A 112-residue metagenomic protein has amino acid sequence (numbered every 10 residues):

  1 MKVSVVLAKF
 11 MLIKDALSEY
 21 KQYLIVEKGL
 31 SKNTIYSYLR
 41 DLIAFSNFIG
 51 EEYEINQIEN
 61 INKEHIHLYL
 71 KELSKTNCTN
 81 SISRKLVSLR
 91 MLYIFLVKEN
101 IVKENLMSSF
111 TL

Functional and structural regions predicted by a protein language model:
K2-L7, S18-N33, L39-L112: N-terminal core-binding DNA-recognition domain of tyrosine recombinases/integrases
F10-D15: A detector for short, charged/polar N-terminal pre-domain segments
